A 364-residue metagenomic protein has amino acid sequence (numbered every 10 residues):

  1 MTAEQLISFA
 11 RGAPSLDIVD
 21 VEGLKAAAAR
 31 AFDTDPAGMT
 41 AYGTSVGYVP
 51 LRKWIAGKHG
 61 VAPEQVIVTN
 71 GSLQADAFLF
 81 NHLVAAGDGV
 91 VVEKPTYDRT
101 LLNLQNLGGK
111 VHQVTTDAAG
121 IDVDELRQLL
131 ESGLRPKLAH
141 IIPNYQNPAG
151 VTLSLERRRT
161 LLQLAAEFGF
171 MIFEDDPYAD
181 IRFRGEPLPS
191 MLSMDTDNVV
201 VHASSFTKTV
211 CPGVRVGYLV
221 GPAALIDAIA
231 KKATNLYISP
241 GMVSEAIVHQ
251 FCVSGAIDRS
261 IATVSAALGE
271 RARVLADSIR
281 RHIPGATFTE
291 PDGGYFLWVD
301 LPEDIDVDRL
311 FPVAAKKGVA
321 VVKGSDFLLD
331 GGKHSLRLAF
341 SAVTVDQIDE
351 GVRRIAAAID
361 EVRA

Functional and structural regions predicted by a protein language model:
M1-S45, G57, F170, K316-V319 (+1 more regions): N-terminal "arm"/small-domain region of PLP-dependent enzymes with the aminotransferase-like
G38-F168, D180-D197, L268, D346 (+1 more regions): Conserved core of the PLP fold type I
T40, I229-T234, S254-A276: Structural signature of PLP-dependent enzymes
D175: Glycine-centered flexible beta-alpha turn that most often forms the glycine-rich phosphate-binding loop
L192-A228, P240-V243: Active-site PLP attachment segment
V220, W298-D300, A339-S341: Short hydrophobic/aromatic beta-strand micro-patches that form the beta-sheet surface supporting nucleotide- or nucleic
H249, A266-A276, T287-D300, V313: Conserved glycine-rich beta-strand-loop-beta hairpin in the small C-terminal domain of fold type I
K316-K317, L329-A364: PLP-dependent enzyme catalytic core of the Aspartate aminotransferase-like
